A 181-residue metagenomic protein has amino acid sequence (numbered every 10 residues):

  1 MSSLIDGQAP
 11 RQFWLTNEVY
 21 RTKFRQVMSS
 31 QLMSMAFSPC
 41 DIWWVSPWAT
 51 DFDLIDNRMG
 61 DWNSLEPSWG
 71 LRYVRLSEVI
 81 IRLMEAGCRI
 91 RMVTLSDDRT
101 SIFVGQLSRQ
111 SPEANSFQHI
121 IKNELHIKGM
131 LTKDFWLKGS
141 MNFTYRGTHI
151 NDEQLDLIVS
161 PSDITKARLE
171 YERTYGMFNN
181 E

Functional and structural regions predicted by a protein language model:
M1-E181: PLD/PLD-like phosphodiesterase catalytic module centered on the HKD motif
